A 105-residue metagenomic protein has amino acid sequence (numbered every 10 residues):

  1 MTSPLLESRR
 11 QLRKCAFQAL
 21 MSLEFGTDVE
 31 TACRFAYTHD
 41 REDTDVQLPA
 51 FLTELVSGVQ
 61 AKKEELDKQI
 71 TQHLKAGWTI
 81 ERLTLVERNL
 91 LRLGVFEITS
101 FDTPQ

Functional and structural regions predicted by a protein language model:
M1-Q105: N-terminal interaction/assembly modules
